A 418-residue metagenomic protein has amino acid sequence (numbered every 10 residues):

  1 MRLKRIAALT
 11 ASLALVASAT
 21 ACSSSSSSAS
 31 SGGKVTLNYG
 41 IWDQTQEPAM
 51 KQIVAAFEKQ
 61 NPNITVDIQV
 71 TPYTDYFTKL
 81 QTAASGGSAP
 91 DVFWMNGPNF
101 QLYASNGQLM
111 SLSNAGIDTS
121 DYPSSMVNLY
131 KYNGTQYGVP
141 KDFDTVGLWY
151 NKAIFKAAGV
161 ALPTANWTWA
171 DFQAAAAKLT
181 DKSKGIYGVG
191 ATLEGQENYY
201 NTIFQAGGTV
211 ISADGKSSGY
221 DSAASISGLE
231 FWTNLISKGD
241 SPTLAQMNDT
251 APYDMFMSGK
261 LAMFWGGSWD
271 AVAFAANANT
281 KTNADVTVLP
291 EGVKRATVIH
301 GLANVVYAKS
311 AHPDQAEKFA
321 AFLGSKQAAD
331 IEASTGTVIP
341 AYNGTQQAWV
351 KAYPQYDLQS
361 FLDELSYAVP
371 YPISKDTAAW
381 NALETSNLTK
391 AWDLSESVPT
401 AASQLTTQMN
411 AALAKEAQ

Functional and structural regions predicted by a protein language model:
M1-N38, K59, T407-Q418: Short, low-complexity disordered leader/linker segments with a strong preference for bacterial N-terminal type II
A56-S124, A157-G159, M255, G259-M263 (+2 more regions): Extracytoplasmic "Venus flytrap"/periplasmic binding protein-like
G97-G147, N283-V286, V350-P354: Hinge/lid segment of periplasmic solute-binding proteins
M110-S124, A165, G188, G208-S227 (+5 more regions): Short, solvent-exposed loop/beta-turn-alpha elements that line the ligand-binding surface or hinge of extracytoplasmic
Y137-K141, V146, K156, A170-S218 (+2 more regions): Extracytoplasmic/periplasmic solute-binding protein
K156, L162, S237, S366-Q418: Conserved C-terminal helix/tail region of periplasmic/extracytoplasmic solute-binding proteins
A176, K216-A245: Glycine-centered hinge/linker elements that transmit conformational signals in sensory and ligand-binding systems
W269-K281, G292-S386, K415-A417: C-terminal lobe and pocket-closing loops of periplasmic/extracytoplasmic Venus-flytrap solute-binding proteins
